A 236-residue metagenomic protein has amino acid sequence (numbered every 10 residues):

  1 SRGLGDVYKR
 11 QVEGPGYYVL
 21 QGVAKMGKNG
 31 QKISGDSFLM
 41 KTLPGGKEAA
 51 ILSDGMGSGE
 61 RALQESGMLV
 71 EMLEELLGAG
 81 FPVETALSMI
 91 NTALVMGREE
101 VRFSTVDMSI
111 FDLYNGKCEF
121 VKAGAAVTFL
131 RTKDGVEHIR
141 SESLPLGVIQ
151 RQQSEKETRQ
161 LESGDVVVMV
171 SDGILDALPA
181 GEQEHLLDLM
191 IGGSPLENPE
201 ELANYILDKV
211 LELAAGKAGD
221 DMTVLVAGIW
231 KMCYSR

Functional and structural regions predicted by a protein language model:
G3-Y8: Short, small-residue-biased leader/transition segments that mark boundaries at the very start of proteins
K9-G55, R61, G67-E71, S154-E157: N-terminal entry segment of metal-dependent catalytic domains or homologous docking segments
P15-S37, N91-V95, A126-T158: PP2C/PPM family metal-dependent serine/threonine protein phosphatase catalytic domain, recognizing the conserved
Q31-P44, V106, H138-P179, A215-G216: Acidic loop->beta-strand submotif enriched in PP2C/PPM serine/threonine phosphatases
F38, T105-D112, C118-E119, V127-R131 (+1 more regions): Short beta-strand scaffold segments in enzyme catalytic cores
D54, A125, V170-G173, D221: DG-centered beta-turn motif at the end of beta-strands
G57-A79, L161, D165-G216, C233: Active-site-proximal, acidic helix/loop segment immediately C-terminal to a metal-coordinating Asp/Glu
N91-E99, I110, A214-K217: Short regulatory alpha-helical segment in sensory/regulatory domains of signaling proteins that mediates
